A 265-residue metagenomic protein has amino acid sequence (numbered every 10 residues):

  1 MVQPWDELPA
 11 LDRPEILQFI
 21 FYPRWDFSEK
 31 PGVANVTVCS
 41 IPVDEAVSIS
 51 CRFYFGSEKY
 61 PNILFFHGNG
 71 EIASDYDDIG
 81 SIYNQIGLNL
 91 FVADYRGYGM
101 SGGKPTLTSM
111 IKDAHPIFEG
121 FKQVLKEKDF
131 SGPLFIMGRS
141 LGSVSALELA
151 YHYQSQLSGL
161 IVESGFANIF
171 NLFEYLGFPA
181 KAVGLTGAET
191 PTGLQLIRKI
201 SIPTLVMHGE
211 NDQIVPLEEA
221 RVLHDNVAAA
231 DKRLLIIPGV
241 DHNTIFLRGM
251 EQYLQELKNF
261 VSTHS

Functional and structural regions predicted by a protein language model:
M1-P42, S50: An N-terminal hydrophobic leader/cap segment in hydrolases
N69-I82: The serine-hydrolase catalytic nucleophile loop
Y83-G102: Conserved alpha/beta-hydrolase
P105-E127, Q195: Alpha/beta-hydrolase active-site loop
S145-K199: Hydrolase active-site cap/lid region
I200, V206-H208, D212: Short beta-strand/loop motif that positions the catalytic acidic residue of the alpha/beta-hydrolase fold
N211-V215, H242-T244: Acidic catalytic loop of the alpha/beta-hydrolase fold
V240-E251: Catalytic histidine-centered segment of alpha/beta-hydrolase-like enzymes
